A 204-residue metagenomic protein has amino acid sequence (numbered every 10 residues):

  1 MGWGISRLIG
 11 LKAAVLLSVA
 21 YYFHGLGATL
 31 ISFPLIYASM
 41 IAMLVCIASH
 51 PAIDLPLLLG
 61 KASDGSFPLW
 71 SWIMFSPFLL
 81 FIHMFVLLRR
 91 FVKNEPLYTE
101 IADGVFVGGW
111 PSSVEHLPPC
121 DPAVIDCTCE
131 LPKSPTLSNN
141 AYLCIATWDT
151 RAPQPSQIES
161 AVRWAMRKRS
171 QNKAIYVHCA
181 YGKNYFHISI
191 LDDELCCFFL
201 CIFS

Functional and structural regions predicted by a protein language model:
M1-D103: Non-catalytic regulatory/accessory regions that flank a structured catalytic core
K12, L16, I41-I47, L137-S138 (+4 more regions): Broad hydrophobic/π-residue packing in well-ordered secondary structure
G60-K61, F67, S71-V177, L195-S204: Cysteine-based protein phosphatase catalytic domain of the PTP/DSP
N172-D192: A phosphate-binding catalytic loop at a beta-strand-loop-alpha-helix junction that coordinates phosphoryl groups
